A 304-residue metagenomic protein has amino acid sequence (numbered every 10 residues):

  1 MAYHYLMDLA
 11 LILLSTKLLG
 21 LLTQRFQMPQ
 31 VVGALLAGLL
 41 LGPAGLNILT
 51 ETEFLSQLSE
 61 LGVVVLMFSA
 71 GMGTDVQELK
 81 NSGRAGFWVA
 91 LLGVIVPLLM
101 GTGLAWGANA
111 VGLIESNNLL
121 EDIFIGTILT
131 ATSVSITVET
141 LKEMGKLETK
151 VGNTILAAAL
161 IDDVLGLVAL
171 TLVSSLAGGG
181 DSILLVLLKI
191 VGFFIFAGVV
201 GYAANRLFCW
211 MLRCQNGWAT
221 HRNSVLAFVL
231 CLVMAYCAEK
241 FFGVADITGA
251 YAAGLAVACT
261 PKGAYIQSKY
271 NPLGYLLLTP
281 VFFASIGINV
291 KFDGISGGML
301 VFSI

Functional and structural regions predicted by a protein language model:
M1-I12, E51-S69, N117-S133, L187-V199 (+2 more regions): Structural signature of hydrophobic alpha-helical transmembrane segments
M1-L41, G45, L49: N-terminal transmembrane signal-anchor/hairpin module of polytopic inner-membrane proteins
H4-G20, D75-A110, D181-V200, V290-I304: Entry/N-cap segments of selected transmembrane alpha helices and their immediately preceding amphipathic helices
L9-A10, K17-L18, V164-Y265, P272-L277 (+1 more regions): Core mid-bundle transmembrane helix pairs that form the ion/substrate translocation pathway in diverse multi-pass
T23-M28, I48-Q57, G73-V89, L113-S116 (+5 more regions): Interfacial helix-loop-helix linkers and transmembrane-helix boundary segments in multi-pass membrane proteins
A34-P43, V89-G103, A157-T171, A219-Y236 (+1 more regions): Small-residue-rich segments of transmembrane alpha-helices in multi-pass membrane proteins, especially helix faces
A37-L41, S56-S82, S174-G178, I247-T260 (+1 more regions): Hydrophobic transmembrane alpha-helices of secondary-active transporters and Na+-translocating membrane complexes
L66, A70-T74, M100, I125-A169: Short helical (or helix-break) motifs at transmembrane helix termini and adjacent helical loops in multi-pass membrane
